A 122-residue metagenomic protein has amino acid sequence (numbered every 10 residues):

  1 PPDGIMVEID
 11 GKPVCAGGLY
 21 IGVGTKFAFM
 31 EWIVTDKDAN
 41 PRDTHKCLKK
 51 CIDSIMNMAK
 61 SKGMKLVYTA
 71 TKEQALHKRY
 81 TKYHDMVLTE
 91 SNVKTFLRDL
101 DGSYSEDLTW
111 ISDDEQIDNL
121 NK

Functional and structural regions predicted by a protein language model:
P1-D10, V14-T35: A conserved beta-strand-loop-helix scaffold within acyl/acetyltransferase catalytic domains
M6, A70-K72, D99: Histidine- and aromatic-rich ligand-binding microenvironments
D10-G11, D38, D99-S103: Short loop segments at secondary-structure junctions
K12, D53, N57, S61 (+2 more regions): Polar/charged alpha-helical tracts
A28-D85, E90-S91: Acyl-donor binding region in acyl/amide transferases
N92-K122: C-terminal "cap" of GNAT-fold acetyltransferases
